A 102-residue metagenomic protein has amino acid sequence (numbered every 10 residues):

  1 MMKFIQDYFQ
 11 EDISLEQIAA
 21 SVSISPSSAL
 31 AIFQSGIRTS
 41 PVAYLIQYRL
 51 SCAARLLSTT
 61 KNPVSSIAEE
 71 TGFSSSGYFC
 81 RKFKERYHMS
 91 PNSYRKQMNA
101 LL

Functional and structural regions predicted by a protein language model:
M1-M2, L30: Hydrophobic alpha-helical core bundles mediating ligand binding, dimerization, or RNAP-core interactions
K3, D7, D12-Q17, I24 (+2 more regions): Terminal helix-turn-helix DNA-binding modules in bacterial transcription factors
A29, F33, Y78-F79, F83: Short hydrophobic/aromatic patch on the recognition helix
